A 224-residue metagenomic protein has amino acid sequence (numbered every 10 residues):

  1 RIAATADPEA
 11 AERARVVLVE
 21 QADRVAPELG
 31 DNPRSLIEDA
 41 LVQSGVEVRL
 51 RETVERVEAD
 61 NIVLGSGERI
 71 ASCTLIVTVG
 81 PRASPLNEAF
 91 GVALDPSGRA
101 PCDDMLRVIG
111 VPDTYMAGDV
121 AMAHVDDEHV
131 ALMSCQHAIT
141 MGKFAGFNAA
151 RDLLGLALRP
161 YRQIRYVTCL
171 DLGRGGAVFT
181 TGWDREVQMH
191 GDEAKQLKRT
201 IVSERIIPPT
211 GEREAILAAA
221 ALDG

Functional and structural regions predicted by a protein language model:
R1-E52: Rossmann-like dinucleotide-binding cores of NAD(P)H-dependent redox enzymes
Q21, D119, R174: Cofactor-binding loop segments of dinucleotide-utilizing enzymes, especially the Rossmann-like FAD- and NAD(P)+-binding
L50-N61: A conserved short coil-to-beta-strand element within the FAD-binding core of flavoproteins
N61-I62, R69-T140, F147: FAD-site-proximal beta/loop scaffold in flavoenzymes
H129, L156-I164, G182-M189: SDR active-site lid
Q136-Q163: Internal hydrophobic alpha-helix adjacent to the cofactor/substrate pocket in enzyme cavities
R174-G224: C-terminal auxiliary extensions adjacent to catalytic cores
